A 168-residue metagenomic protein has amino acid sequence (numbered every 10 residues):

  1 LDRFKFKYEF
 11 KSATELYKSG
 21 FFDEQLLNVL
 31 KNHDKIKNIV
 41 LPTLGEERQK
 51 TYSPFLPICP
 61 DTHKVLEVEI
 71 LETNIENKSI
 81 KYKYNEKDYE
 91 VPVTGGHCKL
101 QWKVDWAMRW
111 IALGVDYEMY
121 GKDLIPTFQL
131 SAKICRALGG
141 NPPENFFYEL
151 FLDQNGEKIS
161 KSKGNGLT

Functional and structural regions predicted by a protein language model:
L1-N38, E47, S131-A132, L138: N-terminal Rossmann-like or analogous alpha/beta NTP/dinucleotide-binding catalytic cores that position adenine
N32-K35, P42-T168: Alpha-helical recognition segments enriched in aromatics with Gly/Pro capping that present substrate-recognition
